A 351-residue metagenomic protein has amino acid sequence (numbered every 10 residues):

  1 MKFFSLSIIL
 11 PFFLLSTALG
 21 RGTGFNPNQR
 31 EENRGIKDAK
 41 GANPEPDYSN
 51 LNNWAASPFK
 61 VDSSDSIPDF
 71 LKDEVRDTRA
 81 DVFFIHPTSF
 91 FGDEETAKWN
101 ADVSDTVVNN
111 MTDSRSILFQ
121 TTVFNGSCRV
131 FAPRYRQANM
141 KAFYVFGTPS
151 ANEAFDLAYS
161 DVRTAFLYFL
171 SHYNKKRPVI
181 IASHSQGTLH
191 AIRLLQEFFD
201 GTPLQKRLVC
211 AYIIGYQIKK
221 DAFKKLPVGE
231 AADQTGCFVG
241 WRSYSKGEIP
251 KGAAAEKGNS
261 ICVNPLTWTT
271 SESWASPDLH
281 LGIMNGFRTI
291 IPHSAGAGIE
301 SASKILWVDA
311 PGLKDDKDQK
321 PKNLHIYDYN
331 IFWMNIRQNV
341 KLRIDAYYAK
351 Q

Functional and structural regions predicted by a protein language model:
S7-S16: Bacterial N-terminal signal peptides
L19-D113, I117: Flexible, membrane-associating and regulatory peripheral segments of lipid-active enzymes
G22, R163-K175, E197-D316, K320-F332 (+3 more regions): Surface cap/lid and interfacial helix-loop subdomains adjacent to catalytic sites that gate substrate access
I36-D38, N43, P87-R177, P311-Q351: Active-site catalytic motif of lipid deacylating hydrolases and related acyltransferases
T78-A80, G126-V130, K175-P178, Q205-C210: Loop/turn elements at helix/coil->beta-strand transitions in domains of secreted/extracellular proteins
D81-I85, F131-R134, I180, C210-I213 (+1 more regions): Structural recognition of the beta-strand scaffold that forms the well-ordered cores of secreted hydrolase catalytic
S183, G187: Gly/Ala-rich beta-loop-alpha elbow adjacent to hydrolase catalytic centers
H190-L194: Hydrolases whose catalytic domains are alpha/beta-hydrolase-1, hotdog thioesterase, or metallo-beta-lactamase-like
